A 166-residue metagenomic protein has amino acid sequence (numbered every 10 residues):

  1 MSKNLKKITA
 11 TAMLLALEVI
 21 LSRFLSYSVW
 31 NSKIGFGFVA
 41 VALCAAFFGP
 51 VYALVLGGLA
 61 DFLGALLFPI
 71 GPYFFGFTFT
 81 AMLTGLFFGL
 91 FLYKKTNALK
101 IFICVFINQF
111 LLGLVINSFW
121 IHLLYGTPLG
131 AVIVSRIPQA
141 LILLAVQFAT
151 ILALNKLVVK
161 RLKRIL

Functional and structural regions predicted by a protein language model:
M1-L166: Loop-helix junctions at membrane interfaces
